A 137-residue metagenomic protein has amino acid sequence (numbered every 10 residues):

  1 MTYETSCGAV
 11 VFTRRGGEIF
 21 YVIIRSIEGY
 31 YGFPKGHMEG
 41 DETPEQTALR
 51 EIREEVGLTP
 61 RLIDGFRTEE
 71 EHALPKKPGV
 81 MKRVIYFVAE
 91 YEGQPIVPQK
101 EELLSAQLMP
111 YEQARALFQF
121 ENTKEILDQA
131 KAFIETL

Functional and structural regions predicted by a protein language model:
M1-F33: N-terminal strand-loop-strand
R14, E92, A132: Residue-level marker of positions within ordered structural domains that often coincide with functionally constrained
H37-I126: Unchanged
Q129-T136: C-terminal alpha-helix
